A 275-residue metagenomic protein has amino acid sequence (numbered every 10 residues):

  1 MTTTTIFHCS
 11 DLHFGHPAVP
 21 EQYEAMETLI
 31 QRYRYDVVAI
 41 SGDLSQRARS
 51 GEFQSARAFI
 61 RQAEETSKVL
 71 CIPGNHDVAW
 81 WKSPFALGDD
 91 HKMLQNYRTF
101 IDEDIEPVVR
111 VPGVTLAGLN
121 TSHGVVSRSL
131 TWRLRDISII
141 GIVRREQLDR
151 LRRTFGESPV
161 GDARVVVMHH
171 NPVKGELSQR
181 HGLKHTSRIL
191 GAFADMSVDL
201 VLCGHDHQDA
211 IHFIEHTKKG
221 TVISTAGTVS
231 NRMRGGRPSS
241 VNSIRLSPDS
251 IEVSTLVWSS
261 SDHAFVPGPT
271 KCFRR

Functional and structural regions predicted by a protein language model:
M1-E64, W80-W81, E146, R150-R153: N-terminal active-site segment of His-dependent metallophosphoesterases
M1-P20, V143, Q147-L183, V257 (+1 more regions): Mobile, glycine- and charge-enriched loop segments and immediately flanking short secondary-structure elements within
H8-S10, V38-D43, K68-N75, N120 (+3 more regions): Active-site neighborhood of phospho(di)ester-bond hydrolases with catalytic His/Asp-centered motifs
G15-A18, Q46-G51, S55, P73-S83 (+4 more regions): Active-site environment of divalent metal-dependent phosphoester hydrolases
S55-R153, A194, T217-K219, S243: Extended active-site neighborhood of metal-dependent phosphoesterases/phosphodiesterases
R61, S178-D249: Conserved beta-sheet core of the metallophosphoesterase superfamily
S129-I140, S158-L200, D206: Active-site-proximal segments of metal-dependent phosphoesterases and phosphodiesterases across multiple
R245-R275: A short C-terminal boundary segment appended to hydrolase-like catalytic domains
